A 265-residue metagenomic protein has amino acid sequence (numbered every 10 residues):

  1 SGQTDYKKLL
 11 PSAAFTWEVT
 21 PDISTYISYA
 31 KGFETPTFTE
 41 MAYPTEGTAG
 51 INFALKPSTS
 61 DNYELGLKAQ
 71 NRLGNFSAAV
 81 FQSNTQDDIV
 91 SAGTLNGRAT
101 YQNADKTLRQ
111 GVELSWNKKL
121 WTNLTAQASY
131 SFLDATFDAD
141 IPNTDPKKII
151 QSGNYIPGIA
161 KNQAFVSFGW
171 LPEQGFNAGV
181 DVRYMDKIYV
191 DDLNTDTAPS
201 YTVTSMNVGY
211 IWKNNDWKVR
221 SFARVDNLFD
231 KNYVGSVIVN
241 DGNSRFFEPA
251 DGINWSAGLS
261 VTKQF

Functional and structural regions predicted by a protein language model:
S1, T37-T45, D88-N96, L133 (+4 more regions): Outer-membrane beta-barrel translocator domains and adjoining extracellular loop/strand segments of Gram-negative
S1-T20, P142: Signature of Gram-negative outer-membrane beta-barrel scaffolds
D5-L9, T59-Y63, Q70-R72, Q82 (+4 more regions): Residues that define the transmembrane beta-barrel architecture of outer-membrane proteins
E18, S24-A30, A54-T122, A126 (+3 more regions): Membrane-embedded beta-barrel scaffold of Gram-negative outer-membrane proteins
V19-P21, A69-L73, K118-T122, P172-Q174 (+3 more regions): Outer-membrane beta-barrel proteins
T25, F76-A78, A126-A128, V166 (+4 more regions): Transmembrane beta-strands of outer-membrane beta-barrel proteins
V80-N84, Q102-D191, T262: Gram-negative outer-membrane beta-barrel transporters
A126, R183-Y189, Y210-F265: C-terminal beta-signal and adjacent terminal beta-strands/loops of Gram-negative outer-membrane beta-barrel proteins
